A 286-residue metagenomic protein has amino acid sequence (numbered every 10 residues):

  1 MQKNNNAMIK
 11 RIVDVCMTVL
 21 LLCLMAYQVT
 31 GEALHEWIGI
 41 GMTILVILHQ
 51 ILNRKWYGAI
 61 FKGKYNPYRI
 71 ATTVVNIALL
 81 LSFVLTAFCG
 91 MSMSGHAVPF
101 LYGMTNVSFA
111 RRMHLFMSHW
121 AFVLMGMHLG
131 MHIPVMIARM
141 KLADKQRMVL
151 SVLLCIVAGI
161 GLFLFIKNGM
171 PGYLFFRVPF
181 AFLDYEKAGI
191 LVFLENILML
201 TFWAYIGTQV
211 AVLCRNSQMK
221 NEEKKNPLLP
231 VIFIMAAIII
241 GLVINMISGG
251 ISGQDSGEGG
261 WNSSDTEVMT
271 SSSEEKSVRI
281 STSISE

Functional and structural regions predicted by a protein language model:
M1-E286: Membrane-embedded alpha-helical bundles that constitute the cytochrome b-like, heme-associated redox core of multi-pass
